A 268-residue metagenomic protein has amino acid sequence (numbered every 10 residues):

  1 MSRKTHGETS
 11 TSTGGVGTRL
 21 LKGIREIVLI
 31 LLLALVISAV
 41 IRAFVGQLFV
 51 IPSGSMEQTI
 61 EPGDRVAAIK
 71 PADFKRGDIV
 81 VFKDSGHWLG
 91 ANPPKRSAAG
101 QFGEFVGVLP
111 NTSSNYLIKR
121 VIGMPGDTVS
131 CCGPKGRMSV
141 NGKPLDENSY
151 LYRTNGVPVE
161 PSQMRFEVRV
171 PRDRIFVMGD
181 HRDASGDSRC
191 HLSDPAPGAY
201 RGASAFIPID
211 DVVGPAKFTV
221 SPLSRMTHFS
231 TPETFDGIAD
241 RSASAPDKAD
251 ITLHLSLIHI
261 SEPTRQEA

Functional and structural regions predicted by a protein language model:
S2-K22, F44, V50, E61-L257 (+2 more regions): Soluble "head" domains of membrane/secretory-pathway proteins
E26-F44: Hydrophobic membrane-insertion alpha-helices, especially the h-region of bacterial N-terminal signal peptides
S53-M56: N-terminal signal-anchor transmembrane helix
